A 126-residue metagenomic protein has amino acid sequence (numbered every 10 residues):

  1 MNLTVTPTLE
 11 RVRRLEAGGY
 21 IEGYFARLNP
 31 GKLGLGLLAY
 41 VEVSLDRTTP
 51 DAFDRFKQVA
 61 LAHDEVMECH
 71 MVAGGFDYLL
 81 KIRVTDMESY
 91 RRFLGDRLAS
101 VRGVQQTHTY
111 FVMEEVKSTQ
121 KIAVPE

Functional and structural regions predicted by a protein language model:
M1-E126: A compositional/biophysical signature of low hydrophobicity enriched in polar/charged and small residues
